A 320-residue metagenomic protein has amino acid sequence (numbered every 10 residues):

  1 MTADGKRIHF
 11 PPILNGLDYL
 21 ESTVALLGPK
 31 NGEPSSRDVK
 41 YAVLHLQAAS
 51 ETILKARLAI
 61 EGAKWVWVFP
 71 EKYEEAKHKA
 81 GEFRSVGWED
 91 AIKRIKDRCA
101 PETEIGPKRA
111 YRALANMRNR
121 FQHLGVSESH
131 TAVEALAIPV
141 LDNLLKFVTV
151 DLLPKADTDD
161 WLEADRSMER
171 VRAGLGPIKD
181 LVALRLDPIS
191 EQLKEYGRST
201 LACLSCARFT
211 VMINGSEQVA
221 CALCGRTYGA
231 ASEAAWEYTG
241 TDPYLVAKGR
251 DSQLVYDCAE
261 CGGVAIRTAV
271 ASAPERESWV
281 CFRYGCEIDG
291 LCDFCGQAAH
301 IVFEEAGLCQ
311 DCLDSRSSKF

Functional and structural regions predicted by a protein language model:
M1-L44, W161-G197: Charged alpha-helical initiation segments
Y19-S22, H45, T52, L114-M117: Amphipathic, well-ordered alpha-helical segments in soluble domains
T23-P34, I60-E61, F121, G125-E128: Secondary-structure edge/capping motif, primarily at the C-terminal ends of alpha-helices and the immediately following
V39-I60: Short, hydrophobic, well-ordered secondary-structure elements
L54-L58, N119, H123-S127, T149-D157: Charged/polar positions within long, soluble alpha-helices
W65-Y111: Flexible secondary-structure boundary motifs
E104-H130: Histidine-centered, metal-coordinating catalytic motifs and their short helical/loop contexts
R109, A113, S129-F320: Polyanionic, low-complexity intrinsically disordered segments
